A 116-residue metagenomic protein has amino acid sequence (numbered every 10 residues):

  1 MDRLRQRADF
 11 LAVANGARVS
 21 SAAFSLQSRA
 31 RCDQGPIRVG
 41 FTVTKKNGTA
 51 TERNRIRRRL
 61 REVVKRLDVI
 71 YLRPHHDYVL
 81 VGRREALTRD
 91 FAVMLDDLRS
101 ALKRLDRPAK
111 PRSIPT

Functional and structural regions predicted by a protein language model:
M1-T116: Positively charged, solvent-exposed patches that mediate nucleic-acid binding
